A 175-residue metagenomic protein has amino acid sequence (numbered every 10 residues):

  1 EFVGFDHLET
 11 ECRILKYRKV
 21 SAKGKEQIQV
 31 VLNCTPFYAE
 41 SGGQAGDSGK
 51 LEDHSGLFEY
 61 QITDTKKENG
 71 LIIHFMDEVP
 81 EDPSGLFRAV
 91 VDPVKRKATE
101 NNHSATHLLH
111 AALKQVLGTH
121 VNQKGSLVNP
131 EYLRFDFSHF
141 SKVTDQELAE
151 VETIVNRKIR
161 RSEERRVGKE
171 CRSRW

Functional and structural regions predicted by a protein language model:
E1-S173: A glycine- and charged-residue-rich anion-binding loop/surface
